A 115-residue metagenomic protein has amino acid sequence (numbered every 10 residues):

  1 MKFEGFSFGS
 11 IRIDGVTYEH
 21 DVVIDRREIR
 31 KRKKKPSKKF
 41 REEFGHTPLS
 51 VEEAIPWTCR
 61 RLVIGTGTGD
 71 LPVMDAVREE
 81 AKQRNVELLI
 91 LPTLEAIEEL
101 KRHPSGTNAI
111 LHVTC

Functional and structural regions predicted by a protein language model:
M1-K38: N-terminal, charge-rich interaction modules
F6, V73-A76, E95: Short Gly/charged-rich anion-binding patches and loops
Y18, A54-C59, R102-S105: Flexible, charged surface loops at secondary-structure boundaries
D25, G65, I110-T114: Short beta-strand segments
K31, L94-E98: Short gly/pro/ser/thr-enriched loop/turn and capping motifs at secondary-structure boundaries
K31-W57: Compact, glycine-rich, soluble single-domain proteins
I55-I90: Mid-chain, well-packed structural core segment of small domains
I97-C115: Short basic, glycine-rich beta-strand/loop surfaces that mediate nucleic-acid
